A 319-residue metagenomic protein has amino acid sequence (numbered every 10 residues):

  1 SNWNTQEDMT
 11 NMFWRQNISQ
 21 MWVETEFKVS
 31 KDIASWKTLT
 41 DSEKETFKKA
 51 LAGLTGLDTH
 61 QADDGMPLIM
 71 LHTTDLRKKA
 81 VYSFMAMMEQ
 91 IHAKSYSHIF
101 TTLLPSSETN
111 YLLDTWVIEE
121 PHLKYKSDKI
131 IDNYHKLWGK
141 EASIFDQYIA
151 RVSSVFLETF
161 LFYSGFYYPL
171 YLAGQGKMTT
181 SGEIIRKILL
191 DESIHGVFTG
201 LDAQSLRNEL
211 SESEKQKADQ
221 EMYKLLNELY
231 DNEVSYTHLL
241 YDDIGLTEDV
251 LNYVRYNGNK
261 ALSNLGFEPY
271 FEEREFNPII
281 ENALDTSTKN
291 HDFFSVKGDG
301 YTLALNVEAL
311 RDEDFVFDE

Functional and structural regions predicted by a protein language model:
S1-E319: Non-heme di-metal
